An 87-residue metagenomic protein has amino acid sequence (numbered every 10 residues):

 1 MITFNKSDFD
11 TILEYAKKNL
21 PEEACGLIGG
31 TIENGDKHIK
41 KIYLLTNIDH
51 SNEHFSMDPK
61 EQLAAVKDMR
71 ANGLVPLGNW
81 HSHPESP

Functional and structural regions predicted by a protein language model:
M1-P76, E85-P87: Conserved beta-strand-loop surface patch within small alpha/beta domains used for substrate/adaptor or ligand engagement
N79: Conserved, mostly hydrophobic/aromatic
S82: Residue-level "edge-of-site" marker
